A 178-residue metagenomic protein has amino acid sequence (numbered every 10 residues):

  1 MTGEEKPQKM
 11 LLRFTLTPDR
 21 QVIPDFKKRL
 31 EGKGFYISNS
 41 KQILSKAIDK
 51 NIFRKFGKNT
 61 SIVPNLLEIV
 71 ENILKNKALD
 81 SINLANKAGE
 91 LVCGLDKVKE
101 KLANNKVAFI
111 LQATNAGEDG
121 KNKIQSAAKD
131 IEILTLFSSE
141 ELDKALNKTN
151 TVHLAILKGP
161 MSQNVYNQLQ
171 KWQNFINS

Functional and structural regions predicted by a protein language model:
M1-F56: N-terminal cysteine/histidine-rich coordination modules
E5-K6, Q42-L44, N115-E118, E141 (+1 more regions): Conserved nucleotide-binding/hydrolysis micro-motifs of P-loop NTPases
K33-G34, A88-G89, K106-F109, D130-E132 (+1 more regions): Short active-site oxyanion
Q42-N115: Extended interfacial segments that mediate partner engagement and assembly in macromolecular machines
N122-L134: Short acidic, glycine/proline-enriched helix-loop-strand junctions
D130, N174-S178: N-terminal targeting/trafficking signals and adjacent low-complexity tails
I131-Q170: Short basic, glycine-rich beta-strand/loop surfaces that mediate nucleic-acid
